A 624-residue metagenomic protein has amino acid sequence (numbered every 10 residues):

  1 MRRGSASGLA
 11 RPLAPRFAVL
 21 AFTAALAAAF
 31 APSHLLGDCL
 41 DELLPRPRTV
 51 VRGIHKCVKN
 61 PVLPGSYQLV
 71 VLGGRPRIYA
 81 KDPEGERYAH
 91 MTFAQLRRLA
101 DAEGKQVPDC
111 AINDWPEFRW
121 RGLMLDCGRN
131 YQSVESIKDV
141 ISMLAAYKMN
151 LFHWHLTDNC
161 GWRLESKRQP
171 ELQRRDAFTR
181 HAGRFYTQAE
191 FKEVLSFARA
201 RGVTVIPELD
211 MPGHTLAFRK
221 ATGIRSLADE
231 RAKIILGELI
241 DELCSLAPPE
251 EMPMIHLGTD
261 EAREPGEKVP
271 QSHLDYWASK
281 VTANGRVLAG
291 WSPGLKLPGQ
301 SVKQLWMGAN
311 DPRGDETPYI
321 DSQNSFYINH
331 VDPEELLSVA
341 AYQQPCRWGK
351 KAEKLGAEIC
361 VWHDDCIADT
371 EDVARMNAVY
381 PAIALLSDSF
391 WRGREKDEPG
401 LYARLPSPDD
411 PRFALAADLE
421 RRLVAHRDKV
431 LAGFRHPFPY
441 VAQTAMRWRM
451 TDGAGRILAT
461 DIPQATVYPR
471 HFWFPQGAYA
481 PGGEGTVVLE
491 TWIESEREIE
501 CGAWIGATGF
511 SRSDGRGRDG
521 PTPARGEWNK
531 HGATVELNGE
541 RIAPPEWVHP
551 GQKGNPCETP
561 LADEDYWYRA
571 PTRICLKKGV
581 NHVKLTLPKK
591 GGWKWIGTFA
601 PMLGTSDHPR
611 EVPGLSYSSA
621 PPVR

Functional and structural regions predicted by a protein language model:
R16, A21-I112, G290-S292, S301 (+4 more regions): Acidic, contiguous N-terminal accessory segments
L36-L43, P47, A417-G485, F510-S513 (+4 more regions): Accessory carbohydrate-binding/adhesion or oligomerization-edge regions at the termini of glycan-active proteins
P61-M254, Y276, H363-D365, T559-L561 (+2 more regions): Feature activates predominantly on carbohydrate-active enzymes
K220-V302, G308-D311: Active-site neighborhood of glycoside hydrolase catalytic domains
M307-T444: Flexible, acidic glycine-rich loops studded with aromatic residues
L489-C501, R573-K578: Extracellular and analogous surface-interaction loops
R497-E527: A short beta-strand element within beta-rich, extracytoplasmic domains of secreted/secretory-pathway proteins
G515-G604: Beta-strand-rich ligand-recognition modules
